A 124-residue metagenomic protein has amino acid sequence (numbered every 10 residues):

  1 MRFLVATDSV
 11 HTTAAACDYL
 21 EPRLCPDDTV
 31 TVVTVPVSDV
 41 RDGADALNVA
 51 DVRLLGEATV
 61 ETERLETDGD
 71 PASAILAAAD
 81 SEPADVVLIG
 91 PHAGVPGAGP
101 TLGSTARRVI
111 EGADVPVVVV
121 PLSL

Functional and structural regions predicted by a protein language model:
M1-D42, N48, G56: Small/aliphatic-rich secondary-structure junction motif
A16-C17, R41-D45, S73-A77, G99-P100: Short, well-ordered secondary-structure micro-motifs
D18, V52, L76, R107: Active-site phosphate/pyrophosphate- and oxyanion-stabilizing loops and adjacent acidic/basic residues in soluble
P26, G56, T105, A113-D114: Short, structured coil segments at secondary-structure junctions
V32-T34, V87-P91, V119-V120: Short beta-strands and strand-loop turn motifs
E57-A98: Mid-chain, well-packed structural core segment of small domains
G90-E111, P121-L124: Glycine-rich, Arg-bearing micro-motifs that act as flexible, cationic patches
